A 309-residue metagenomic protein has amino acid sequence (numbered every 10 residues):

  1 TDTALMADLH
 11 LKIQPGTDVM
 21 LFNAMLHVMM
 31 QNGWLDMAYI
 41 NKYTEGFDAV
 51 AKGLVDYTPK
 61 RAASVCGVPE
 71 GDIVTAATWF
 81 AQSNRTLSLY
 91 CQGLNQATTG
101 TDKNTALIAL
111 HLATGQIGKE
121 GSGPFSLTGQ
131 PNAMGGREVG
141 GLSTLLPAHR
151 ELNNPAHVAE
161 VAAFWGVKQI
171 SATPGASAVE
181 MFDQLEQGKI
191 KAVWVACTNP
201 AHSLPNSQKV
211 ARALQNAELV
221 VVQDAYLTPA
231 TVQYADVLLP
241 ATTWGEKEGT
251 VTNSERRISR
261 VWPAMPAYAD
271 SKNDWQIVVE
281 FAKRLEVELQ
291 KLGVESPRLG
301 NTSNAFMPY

Functional and structural regions predicted by a protein language model:
T1-N132, G136, L152-Y309: Cofactor-pocket helix-loop regions in the catalytic cores of large enzyme subunits
N132, V139-A148: Surface-exposed loop and adjacent secondary-structure segments within mature catalytic domains
